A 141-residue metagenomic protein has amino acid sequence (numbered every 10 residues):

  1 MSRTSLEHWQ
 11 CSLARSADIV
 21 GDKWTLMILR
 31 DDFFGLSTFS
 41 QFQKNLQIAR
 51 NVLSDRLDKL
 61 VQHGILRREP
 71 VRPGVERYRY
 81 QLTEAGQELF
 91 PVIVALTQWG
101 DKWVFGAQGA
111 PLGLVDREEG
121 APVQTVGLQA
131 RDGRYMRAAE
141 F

Functional and structural regions predicted by a protein language model:
M1-E7: A detector for short, charged/polar N-terminal pre-domain segments
C11-V52: N-terminal helix-turn-helix DNA-binding core of bacterial DNA-binding proteins
S16, L26, H63, V92-W103: Alpha-helical linker/hinge and terminal dimerization helices associated with HTH transcriptional regulators
G21, R72-I93: Basic, amphipathic "hinge/linker" alpha-helix immediately C-terminal to the N-terminal HTH DNA-binding motif
R56: Residues within the DNA-recognition helix of helix-turn-helix
V61-E76: Beta-hairpin "wing" of winged helix-turn-helix
V94, Q98-F141: C-terminal regulatory/oligomerization modules of transcriptional regulators
